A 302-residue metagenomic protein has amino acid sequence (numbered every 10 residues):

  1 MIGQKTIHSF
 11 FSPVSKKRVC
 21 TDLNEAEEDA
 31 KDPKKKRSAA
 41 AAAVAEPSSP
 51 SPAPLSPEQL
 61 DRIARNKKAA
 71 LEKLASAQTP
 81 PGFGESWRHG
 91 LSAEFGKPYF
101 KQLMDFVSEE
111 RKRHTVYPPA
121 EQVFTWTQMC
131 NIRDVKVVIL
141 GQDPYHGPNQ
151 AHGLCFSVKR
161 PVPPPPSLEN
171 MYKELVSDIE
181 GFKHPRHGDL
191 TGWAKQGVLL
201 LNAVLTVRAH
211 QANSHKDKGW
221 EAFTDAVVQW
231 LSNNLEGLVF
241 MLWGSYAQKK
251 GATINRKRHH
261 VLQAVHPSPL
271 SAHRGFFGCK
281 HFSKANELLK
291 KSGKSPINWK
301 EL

Functional and structural regions predicted by a protein language model:
I2-L71: Mixed-charge, low-complexity intrinsically disordered regions
N24-E25, K300-L302: Short alpha-helical "patches" and their helix-cap loops
D61-A69, K73, Q78-L242, Y246-K249 (+3 more regions): A polyanion-binding, active-site-adjacent surface
